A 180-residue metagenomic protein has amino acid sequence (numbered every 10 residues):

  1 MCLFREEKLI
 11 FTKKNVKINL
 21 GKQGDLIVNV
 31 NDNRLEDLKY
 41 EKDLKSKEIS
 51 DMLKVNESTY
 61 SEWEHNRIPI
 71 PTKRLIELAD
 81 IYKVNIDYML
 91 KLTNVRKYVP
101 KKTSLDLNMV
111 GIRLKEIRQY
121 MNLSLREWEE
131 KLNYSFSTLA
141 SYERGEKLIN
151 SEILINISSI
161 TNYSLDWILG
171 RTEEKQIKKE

Functional and structural regions predicted by a protein language model:
E7-D43, K97-Y120: A short, Lys/Arg-rich alpha-helix, primarily the initiator
E36, K47, I76, K115 (+3 more regions): Residues within the helices of the helix-turn-helix
K39, S50, A79, R118 (+2 more regions): The alpha-helix within a helix-turn-helix
Y40, K54, H65-R67, N94 (+4 more regions): Residue-level detection of the helix-turn-helix DNA-binding "recognition helix"
D43-E62, N122-S141: Short alpha-helical DNA-recognition segment
K73-Y88, E152-W167: DNA major-groove recognition helix of helix-turn-helix/homeodomain DNA-binding modules
Y88-Y98, W167-K178: Short amphipathic recognition helices of helix-turn-helix/homeodomain-type DNA-binding modules
